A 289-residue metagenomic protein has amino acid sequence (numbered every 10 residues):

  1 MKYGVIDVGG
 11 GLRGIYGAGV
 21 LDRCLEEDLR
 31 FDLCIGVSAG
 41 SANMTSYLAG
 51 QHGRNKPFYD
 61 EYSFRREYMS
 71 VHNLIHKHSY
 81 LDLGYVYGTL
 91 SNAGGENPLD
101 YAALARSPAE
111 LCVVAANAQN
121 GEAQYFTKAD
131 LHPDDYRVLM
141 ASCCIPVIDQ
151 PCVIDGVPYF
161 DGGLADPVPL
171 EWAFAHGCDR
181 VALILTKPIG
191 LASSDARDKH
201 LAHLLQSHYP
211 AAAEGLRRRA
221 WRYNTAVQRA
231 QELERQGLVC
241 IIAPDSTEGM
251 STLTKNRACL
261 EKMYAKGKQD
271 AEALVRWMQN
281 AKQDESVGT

Functional and structural regions predicted by a protein language model:
M1-V37, T45-T289: Patatin-like phospholipase
